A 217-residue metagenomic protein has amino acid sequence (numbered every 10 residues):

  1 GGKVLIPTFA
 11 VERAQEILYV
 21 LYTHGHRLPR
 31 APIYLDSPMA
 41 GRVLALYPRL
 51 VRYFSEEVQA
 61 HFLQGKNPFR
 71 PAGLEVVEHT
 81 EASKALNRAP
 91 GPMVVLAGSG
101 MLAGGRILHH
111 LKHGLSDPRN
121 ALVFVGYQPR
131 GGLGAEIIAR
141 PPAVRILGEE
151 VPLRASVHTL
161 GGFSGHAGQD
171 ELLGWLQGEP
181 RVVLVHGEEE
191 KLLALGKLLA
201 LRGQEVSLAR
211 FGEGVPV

Functional and structural regions predicted by a protein language model:
G1-V217: Acidic/His-rich, metal-assisted hydrolase cores and their charged scaffolds
